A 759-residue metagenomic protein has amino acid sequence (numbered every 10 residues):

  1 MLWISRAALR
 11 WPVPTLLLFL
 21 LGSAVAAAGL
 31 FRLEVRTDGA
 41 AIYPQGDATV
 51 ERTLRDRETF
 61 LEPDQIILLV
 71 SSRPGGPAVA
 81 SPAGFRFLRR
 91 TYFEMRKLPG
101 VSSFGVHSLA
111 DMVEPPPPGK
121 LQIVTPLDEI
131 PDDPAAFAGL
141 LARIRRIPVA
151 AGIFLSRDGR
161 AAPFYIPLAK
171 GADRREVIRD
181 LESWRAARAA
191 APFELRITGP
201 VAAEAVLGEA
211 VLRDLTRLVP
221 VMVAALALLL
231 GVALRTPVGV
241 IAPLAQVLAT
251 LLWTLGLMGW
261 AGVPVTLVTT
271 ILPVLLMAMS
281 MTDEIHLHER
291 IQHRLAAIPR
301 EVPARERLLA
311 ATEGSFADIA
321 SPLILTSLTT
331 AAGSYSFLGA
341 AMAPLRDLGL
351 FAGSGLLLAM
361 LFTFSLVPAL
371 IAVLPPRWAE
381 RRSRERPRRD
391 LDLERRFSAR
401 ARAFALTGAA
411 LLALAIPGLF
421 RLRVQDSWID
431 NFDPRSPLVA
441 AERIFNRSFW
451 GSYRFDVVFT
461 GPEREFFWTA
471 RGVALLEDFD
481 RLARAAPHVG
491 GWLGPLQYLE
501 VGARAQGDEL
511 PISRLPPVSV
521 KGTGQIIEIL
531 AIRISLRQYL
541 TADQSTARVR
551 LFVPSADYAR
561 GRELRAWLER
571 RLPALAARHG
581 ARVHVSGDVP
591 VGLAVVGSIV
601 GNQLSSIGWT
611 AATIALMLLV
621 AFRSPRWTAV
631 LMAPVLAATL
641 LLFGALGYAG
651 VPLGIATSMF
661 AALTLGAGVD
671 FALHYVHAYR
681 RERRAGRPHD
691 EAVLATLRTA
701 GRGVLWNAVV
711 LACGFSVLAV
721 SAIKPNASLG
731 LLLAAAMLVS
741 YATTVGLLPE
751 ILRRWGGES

Functional and structural regions predicted by a protein language model:
M1-T37, I319, F364, P368-A369 (+4 more regions): Signature of alpha-helical transmembrane segments and their immediate interfacial
T15, L30-V79, F85-R86, R90 (+9 more regions): Solvent-exposed, non-transmembrane loop/terminal regulatory segments of multi-pass membrane proteins
I130-P237, L248, A474-E477, Q525-I614: Extracytoplasmic
L212-V263, G339-A343, S605-G650, V720 (+1 more regions): Interfacial segments of transmembrane alpha-helices in multi-pass membrane proteins
L229, I324-L366, I371, A615-L619 (+2 more regions): Hydrophobic, glycine/alanine-rich multi-pass transmembrane helices and their short helix-loop junctions in large
V238-L287, P625-V676, S716, T743-G746 (+1 more regions): Hydrophobic transmembrane alpha-helices and their membrane-interface caps in long multi-pass transport proteins
L275-A297, L323, T330, S365 (+4 more regions): Short helical (or helix-break) motifs at transmembrane helix termini and adjacent helical loops in multi-pass membrane
R294-L328, R683-V709: Helix-loop junctions and hydrophobic alpha-helical segments within the transmembrane domains of large membrane
